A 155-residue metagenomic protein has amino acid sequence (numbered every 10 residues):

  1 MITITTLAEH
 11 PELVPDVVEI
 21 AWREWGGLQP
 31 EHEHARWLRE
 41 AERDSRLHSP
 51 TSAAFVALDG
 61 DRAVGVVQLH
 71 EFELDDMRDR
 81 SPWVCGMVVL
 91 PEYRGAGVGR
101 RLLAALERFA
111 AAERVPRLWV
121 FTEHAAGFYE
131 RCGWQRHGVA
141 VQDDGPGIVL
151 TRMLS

Functional and structural regions predicted by a protein language model:
M1-E19, S155: Conserved N-terminal entry element of GNAT/NAT acetyltransferase domains
W22, G26-V56: Active-site rim helix/loop that mediates acceptor-substrate recognition in acyltransferases
S52, D79, V84, G145: Short coil/loop residues immediately preceding or within conserved phosphate-binding loops of NTP-utilizing enzyme
A54-V56, R62-F72, W83, V88: Conserved beta-strand in the GNAT
Y93, G97-A105: Conserved acetyl-CoA pyrophosphate-binding loop and the N-cap/start of the following alpha-helix in GNAT-like
P116-A125, G138-S155: C-terminal "cap" of GNAT-fold acetyltransferases
E130-A140: Conserved acetyl-CoA-binding loop of GNAT-fold acetyltransferases
